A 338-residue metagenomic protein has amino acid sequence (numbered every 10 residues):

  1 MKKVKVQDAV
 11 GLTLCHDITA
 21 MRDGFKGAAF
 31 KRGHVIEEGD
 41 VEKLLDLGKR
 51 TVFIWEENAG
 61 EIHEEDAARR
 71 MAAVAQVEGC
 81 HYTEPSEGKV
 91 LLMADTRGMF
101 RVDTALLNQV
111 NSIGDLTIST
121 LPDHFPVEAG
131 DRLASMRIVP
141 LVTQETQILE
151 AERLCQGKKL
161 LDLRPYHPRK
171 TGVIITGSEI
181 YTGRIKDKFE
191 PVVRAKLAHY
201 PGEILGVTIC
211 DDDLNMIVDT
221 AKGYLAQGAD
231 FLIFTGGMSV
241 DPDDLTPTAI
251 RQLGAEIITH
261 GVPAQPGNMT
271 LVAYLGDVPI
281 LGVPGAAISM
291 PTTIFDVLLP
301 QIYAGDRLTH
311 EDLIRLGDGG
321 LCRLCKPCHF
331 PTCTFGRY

Functional and structural regions predicted by a protein language model:
M1-E87: Short, low-complexity N-terminal leaders and the immediately following helix N-cap/first helix
Q7-G11, R22, A28, Y82-P85 (+5 more regions): Solvent-exposed alpha-helices and their adjacent loops that cap or buttress functional pockets in soluble metabolic
K31, E37, P122, P126-A129 (+1 more regions): Residue-level recognition of short, solvent-exposed, well-ordered loop/turn junctions that link secondary-structure
R32, E84, M99-I118, F125-E128 (+1 more regions): C-terminal terminal segments
I54-W55, C80-P85, T143-E145, E203-V207 (+1 more regions): Flexible, glycine/charged-enriched surface loops at secondary-structure junctions
N58-Y166: Extended, charged alpha/beta regions that create polyanion-binding interfaces
G157-D212, M216-V218: Glycine-rich phosphate/diphosphate-binding loop of Rossmann-like nucleotide-binding domains
S178, L205-T332, G336: Short glycine/threonine-rich loop/turn motifs
